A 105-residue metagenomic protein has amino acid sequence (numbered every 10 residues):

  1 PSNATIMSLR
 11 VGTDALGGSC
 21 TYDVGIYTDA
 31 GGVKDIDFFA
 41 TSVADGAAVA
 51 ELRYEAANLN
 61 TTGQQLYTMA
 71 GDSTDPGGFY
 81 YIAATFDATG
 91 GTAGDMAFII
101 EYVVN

Functional and structural regions predicted by a protein language model:
P1-N105: Surface-exposed, low-hydrophobicity beta-strand/loop segments enriched in small/polar/acidic residues
